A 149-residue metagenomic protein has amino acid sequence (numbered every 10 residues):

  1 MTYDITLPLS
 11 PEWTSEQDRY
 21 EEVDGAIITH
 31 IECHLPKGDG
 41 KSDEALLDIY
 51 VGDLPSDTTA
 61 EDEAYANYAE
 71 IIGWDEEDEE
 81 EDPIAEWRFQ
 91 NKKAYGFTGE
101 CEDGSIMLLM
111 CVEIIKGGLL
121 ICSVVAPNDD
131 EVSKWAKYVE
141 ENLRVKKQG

Functional and structural regions predicted by a protein language model:
M1-T29: N-terminal "mature-domain start" segment
Y3, T58-E61, D129-S133: Generic detection of long, well-ordered alpha-helical segments
L9-E12, K37, S56, I84 (+2 more regions): Generic low-complexity segments that are intrinsically disordered, proline-rich and/or Lys/Arg-biased
P11-T14, L120-G149: Surface-exposed amphipathic alpha-helical segments
R19-L120: Conserved polar/disulfide-associated segments of primarily extracytoplasmic proteins
